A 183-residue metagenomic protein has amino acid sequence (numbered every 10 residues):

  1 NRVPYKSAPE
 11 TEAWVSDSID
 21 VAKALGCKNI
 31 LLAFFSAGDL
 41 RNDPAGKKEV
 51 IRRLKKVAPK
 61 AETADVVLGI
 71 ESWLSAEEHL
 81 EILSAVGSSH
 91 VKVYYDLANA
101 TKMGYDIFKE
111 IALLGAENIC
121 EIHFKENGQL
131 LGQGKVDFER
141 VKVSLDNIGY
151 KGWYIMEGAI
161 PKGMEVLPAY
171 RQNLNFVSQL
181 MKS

Functional and structural regions predicted by a protein language model:
N1-V93: Active-site acidic/histidine proton-transfer and metal-coordination neighborhood in alpha/beta enzyme cores
G26, A76-S183: Histidine-acidic metal/acid-base catalytic patches
